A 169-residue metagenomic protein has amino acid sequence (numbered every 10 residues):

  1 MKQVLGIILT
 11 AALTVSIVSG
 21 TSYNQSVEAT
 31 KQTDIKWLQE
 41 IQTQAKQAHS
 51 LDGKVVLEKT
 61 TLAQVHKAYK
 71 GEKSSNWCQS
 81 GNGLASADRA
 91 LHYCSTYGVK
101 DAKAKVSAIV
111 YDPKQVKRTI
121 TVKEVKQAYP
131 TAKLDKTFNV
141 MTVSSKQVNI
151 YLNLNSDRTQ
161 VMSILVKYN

Functional and structural regions predicted by a protein language model:
M1-E28: Sec-dependent N-terminal signal peptides of Gram-positive bacterial secreted proteins and lipoproteins
G20-T131, Y168-N169: Short helix/turn-capping signatures at newly exposed starts of structured segments
K100-A102, L134, V143, N155: Sterically constrained small-residue positions within well-ordered secondary structures of folded domains
V122-K146: Short cationic/low-complexity microdomains
N139-Q160: Short, exposed beta-strand-loop hairpins at the edges of beta-sheets in extracellular/periplasmic proteins
Q160-N169: An acidic-aromatic pocket/loop used at catalytic or ligand-binding sites
